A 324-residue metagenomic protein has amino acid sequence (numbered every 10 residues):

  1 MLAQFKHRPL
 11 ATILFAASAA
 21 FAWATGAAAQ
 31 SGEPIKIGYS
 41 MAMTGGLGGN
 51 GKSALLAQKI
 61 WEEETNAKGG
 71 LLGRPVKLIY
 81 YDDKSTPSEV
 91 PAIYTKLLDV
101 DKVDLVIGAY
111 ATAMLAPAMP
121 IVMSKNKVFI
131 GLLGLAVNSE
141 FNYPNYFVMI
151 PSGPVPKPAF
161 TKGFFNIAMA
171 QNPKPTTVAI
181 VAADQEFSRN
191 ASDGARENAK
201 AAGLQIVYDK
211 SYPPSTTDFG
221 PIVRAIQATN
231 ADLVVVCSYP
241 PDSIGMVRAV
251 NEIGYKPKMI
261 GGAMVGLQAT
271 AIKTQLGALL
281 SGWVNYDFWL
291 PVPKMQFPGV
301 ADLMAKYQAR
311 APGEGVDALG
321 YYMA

Functional and structural regions predicted by a protein language model:
M1-K36: Short, low-complexity disordered leader/linker segments with a strong preference for bacterial N-terminal type II
Q30-G32, L56-L78, M169-P173, K200-G203: Signal peptide-proximal N-terminal region of secreted/periplasmic/extracellular or secretory-lumen proteins
P34-K36, G49-L56, K68-F141, M149 (+2 more regions): Beta-alpha junction/loop-to-helix N-cap segments that form part of ligand/metal-binding clefts
P34-K36, T176-T177, D232-L233: Residues that mark the start of a beta-strand
I35-K59, Y81-S88, Y110-A111, V181-N190 (+3 more regions): Extracytoplasmic "Venus flytrap"
G73-V76, L105-G108, T176-I180, E314-Y321: Surface-exposed patches in mature extracellular/periplasmic domains of secreted proteins
V103-Y208, K258-N285: Extracytoplasmic ligand/sensor domains, especially the bilobed periplasmic-binding protein
P151, V250-M323: Extracellular/periplasmic periplasmic-binding protein-like sensory domains
